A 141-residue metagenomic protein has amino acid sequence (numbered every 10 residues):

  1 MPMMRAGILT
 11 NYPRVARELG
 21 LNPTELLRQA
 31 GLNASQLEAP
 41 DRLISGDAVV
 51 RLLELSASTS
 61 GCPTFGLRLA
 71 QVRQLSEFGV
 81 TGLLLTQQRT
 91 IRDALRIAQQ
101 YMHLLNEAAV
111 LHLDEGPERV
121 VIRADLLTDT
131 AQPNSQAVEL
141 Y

Functional and structural regions predicted by a protein language model:
M1-D125: N-terminal low-complexity or simple alpha-helical regulatory segments that function as activation/interaction modules
E118-Y141: Conserved helix-adjacent loop modules within structured domains
